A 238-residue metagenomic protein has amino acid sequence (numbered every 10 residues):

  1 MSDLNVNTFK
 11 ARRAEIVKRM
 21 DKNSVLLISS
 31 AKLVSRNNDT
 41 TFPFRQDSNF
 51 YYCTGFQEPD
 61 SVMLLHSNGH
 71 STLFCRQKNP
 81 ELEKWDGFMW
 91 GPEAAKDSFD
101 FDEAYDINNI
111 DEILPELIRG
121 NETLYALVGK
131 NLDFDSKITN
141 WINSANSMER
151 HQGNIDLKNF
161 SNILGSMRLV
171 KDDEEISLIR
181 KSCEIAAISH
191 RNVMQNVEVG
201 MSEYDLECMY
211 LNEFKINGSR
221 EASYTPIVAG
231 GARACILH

Functional and structural regions predicted by a protein language model:
M1-I188: A composition/biophysics-driven feature that prefers long, compositionally simple stretches
V17, L114-P115, M194, L211 (+1 more regions): Generic structural signal for well-ordered alpha-helical scaffold segments
N38-F44, T139, N143-M148, K158-I163 (+2 more regions): Short catalytic-site patches enriched in acidic/histidine residues that coordinate or position cofactors/metals
V62-S71, N196-V199, A229-H238: Hydrophobic transmembrane alpha-helix bundles
N68, E184, R191, K215 (+1 more regions): Residue-level marker of positions within ordered structural domains that often coincide with functionally constrained
M167, E174-S177, I188-M209, E213: A charged, amphipathic alpha-helical module
